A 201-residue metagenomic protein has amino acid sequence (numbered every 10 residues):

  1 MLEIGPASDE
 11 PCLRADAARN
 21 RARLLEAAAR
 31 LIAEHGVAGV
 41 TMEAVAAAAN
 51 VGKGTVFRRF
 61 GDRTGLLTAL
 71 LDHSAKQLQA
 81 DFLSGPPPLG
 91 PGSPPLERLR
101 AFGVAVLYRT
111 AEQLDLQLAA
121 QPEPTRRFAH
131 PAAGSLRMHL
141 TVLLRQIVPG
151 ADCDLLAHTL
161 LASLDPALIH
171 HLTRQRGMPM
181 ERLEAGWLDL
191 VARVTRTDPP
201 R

Functional and structural regions predicted by a protein language model:
M1-H35, G39-A48, G65-T68: Basic, helix-initiating cap at the start of DNA-binding domains
M1-S8, M138-C153, A157-T159, I169-R201: C-terminal peripheral helix-coil segments that are non-catalytic and often amphipathic
R14, R21-A22, M42, T64 (+5 more regions): Short, structured helix-loop boundary elements
R30, E34, D62, S84 (+5 more regions): Conserved amphipathic alpha-helical interaction elements at protein-protein interfaces in regulatory, energy-coupling
N50-F60: Short hydrophobic/aromatic patch on the recognition helix
A69, F82-E112, A157: Hydrophobic alpha-helical connector segments
D72-Q79: Short, basic, alpha-helical segments at the C-terminal edge of helix-turn-helix-like DNA-binding modules
E97, A101-V142, T173-G177: Short secondary-structure transition hinges
